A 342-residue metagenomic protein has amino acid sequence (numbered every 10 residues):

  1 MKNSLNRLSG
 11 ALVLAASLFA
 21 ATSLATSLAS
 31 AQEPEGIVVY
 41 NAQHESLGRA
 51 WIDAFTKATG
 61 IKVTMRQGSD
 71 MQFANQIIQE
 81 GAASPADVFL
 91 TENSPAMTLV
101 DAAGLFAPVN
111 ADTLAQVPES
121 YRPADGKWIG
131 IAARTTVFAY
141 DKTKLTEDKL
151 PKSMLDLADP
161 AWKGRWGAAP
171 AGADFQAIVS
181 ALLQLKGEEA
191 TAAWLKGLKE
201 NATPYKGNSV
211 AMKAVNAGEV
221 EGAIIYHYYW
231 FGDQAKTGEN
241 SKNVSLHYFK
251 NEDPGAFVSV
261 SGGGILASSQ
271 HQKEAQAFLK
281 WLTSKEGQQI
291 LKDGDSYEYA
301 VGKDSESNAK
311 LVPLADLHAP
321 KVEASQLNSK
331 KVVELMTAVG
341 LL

Functional and structural regions predicted by a protein language model:
L28-V38, T56-T59, D159-K163: Immediate post-signal peptide segment of exported/extracytoplasmic ligand-binding proteins
P34-W51, R66, S261: Extracytoplasmic "Venus flytrap"
A42-R49, G68-Q72, P85-V220, P254: Extracytoplasmic ligand-binding site segments that recognize negatively charged/polar headgroups
P95-L99, G222-N243: A ligand-binding cleft/hinge motif common to bilobed small-molecule-binding domains
R134, L195-L198, A202-Y205, N240-A267: Periplasmic-binding protein-like
A139-K144, L183, V258-H271, I290: A bilobed periplasmic-binding-protein/Venus flytrap-type ligand-binding module shared by bacterial periplasmic
W162-P170, W281-S305: Periplasmic-binding protein-like
E189, S296-L342: An extracytoplasmic/periplasmic, membrane-proximal ligand-sensing/linker region
